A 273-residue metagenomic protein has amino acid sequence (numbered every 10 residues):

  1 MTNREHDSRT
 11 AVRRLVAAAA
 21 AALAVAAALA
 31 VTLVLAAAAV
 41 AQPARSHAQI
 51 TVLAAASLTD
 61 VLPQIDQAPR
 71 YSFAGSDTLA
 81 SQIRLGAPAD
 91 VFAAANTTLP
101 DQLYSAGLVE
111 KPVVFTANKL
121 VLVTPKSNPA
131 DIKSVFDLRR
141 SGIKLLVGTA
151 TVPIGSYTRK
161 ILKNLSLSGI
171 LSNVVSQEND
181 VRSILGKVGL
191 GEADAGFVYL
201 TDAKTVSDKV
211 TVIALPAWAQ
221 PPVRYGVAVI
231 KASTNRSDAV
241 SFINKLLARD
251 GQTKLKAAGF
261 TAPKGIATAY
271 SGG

Functional and structural regions predicted by a protein language model:
M1-R13: N-terminal secretory signal peptides that target proteins for export/translocation
H6, L15, E110, A214-L215: Generic detector of short alpha-helix boundary/capping microenvironments and adjacent low-complexity segments
D7, A24, P43-A44: Generic low-complexity segments that are intrinsically disordered, proline-rich and/or Lys/Arg-biased
R13-A17, T51: Alpha-helical transmembrane segments of integral membrane proteins
A19-A36: Bacterial N-terminal signal peptides
L35-D66, R70-S72, D77, S81-L85 (+3 more regions): Exported/periplasmic ABC-transporter solute-binding proteins
